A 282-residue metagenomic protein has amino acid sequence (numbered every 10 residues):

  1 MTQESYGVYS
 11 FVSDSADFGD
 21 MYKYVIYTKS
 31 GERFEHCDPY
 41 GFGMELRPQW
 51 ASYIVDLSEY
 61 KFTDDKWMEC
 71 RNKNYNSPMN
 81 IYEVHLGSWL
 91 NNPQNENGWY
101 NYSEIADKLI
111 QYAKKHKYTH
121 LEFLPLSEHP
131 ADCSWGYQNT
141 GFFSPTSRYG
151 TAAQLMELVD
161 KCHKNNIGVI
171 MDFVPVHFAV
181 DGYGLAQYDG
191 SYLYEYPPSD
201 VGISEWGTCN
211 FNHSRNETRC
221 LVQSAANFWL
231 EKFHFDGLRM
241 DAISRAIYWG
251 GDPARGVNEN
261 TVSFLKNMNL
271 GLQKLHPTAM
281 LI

Functional and structural regions predicted by a protein language model:
E4-Y82, S88-N97, E104: The feature marks proteins involved in alpha-glucan
V8, A106-K108, N267-M268: Short alpha-helical segments and helix-capping/turn motifs at coil-helix boundaries
Y22, T140, A279: Residue-level detector of short, conserved catalytic/binding motifs and their immediate flanks
L46-P48, H234-D236, Y248-I282: Conserved alpha/beta catalytic core and glycan-binding cleft of carbohydrate-active enzymes
W67-N76, H85-F235, R239-V257: Substrate-binding/active-site clefts of carbohydrate-active enzymes
